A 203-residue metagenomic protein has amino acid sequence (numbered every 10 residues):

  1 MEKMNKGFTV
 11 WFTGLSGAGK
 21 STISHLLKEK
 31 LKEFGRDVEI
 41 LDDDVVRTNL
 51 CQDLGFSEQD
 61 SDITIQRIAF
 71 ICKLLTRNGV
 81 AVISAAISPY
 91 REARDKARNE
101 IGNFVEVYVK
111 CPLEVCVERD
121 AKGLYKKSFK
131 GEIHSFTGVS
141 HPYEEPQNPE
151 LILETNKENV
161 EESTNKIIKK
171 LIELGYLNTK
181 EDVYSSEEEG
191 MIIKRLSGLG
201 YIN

Functional and structural regions predicted by a protein language model:
M1-T9: Extreme N-terminal, non-catalytic leader segments that precede Walker-type/kinase nucleotide-binding cores
F12: Hydrophobic anchor at the beta1->P-loop junction of P-loop NTPases
S16: The conserved Walker
K20: Conserved lysine of the Walker
H25-F70: Conserved substrate/cofactor phosphate-moiety recognition/catalytic segment in nucleotide-dependent phosphotransferases
N49-G55, C72-F129, S135: ATP-dependent NMP and nucleoside kinases share a basic, alpha-helical "lid"
K110-L113, E118-K166, L177-T179: Small-molecule kinase domains that catalyze NTP-dependent phosphoryl transfer to phosphate-bearing small molecules
E187-N203: Short acidic, low-complexity intrinsically disordered linear motifs used for protein-protein interactions
